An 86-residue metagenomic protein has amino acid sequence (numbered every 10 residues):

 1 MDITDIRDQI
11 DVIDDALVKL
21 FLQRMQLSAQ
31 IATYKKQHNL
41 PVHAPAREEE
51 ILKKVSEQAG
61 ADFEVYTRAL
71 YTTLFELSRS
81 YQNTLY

Functional and structural regions predicted by a protein language model:
M1-Y86: Domain-level signature for soluble enzymes in the chorismate/prephenate branch of the shikimate pathway
